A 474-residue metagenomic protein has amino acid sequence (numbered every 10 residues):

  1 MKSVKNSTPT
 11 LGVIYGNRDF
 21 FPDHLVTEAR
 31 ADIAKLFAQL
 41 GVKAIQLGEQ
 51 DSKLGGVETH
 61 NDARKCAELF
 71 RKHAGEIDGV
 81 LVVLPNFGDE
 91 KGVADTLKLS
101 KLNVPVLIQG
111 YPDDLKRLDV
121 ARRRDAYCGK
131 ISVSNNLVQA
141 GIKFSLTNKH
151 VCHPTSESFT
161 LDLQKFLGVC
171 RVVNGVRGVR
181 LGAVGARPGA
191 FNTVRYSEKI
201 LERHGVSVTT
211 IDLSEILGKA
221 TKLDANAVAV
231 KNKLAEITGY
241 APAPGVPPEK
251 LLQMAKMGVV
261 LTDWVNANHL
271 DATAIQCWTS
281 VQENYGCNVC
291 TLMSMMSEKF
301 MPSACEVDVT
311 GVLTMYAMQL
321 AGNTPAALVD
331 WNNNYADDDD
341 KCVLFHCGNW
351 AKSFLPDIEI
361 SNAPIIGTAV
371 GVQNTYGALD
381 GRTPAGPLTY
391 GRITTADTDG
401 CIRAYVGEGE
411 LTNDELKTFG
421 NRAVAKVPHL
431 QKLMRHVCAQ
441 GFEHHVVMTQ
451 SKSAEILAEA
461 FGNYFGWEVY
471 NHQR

Functional and structural regions predicted by a protein language model:
N6-G12, K43-A44, D114-N232, T238-A241 (+1 more regions): Cap/lid and interdomain-hinge subdomains that line or gate substrate/regulatory clefts in soluble alpha/beta enzymes
A44-K72, G218-V228: N-terminal beta-loop-helix "entrance" segment that forms/cooperates in small-molecule cofactor or anionic ligand
G56-G75, D89, K165, Q253-V260: Glycine-rich, highly charged phosphate/nucleotide-binding loops
E76-N86, L107-Q109, L270-Q276: Periplasmic-binding protein-like
D95-R124, G129-N136, S294-V307: Short, acidic/small-residue loops that bind anionic groups at enzyme active sites
N232-A321: Long, internal scaffold/assembly segments composed of regular secondary structure
K299-E415: C-terminal catalytic subdomain
G371-R474: Extended hydrophobic packing segments that form well-structured cores
